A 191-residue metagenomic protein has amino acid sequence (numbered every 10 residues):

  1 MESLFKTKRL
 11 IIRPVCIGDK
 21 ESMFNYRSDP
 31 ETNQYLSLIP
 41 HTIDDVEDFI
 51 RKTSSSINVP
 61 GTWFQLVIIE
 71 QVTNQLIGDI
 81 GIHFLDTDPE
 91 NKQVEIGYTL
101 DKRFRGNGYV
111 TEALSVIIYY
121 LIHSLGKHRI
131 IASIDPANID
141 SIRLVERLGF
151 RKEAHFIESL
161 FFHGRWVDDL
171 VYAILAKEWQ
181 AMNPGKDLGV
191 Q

Functional and structural regions predicted by a protein language model:
M1-R103, R165-Q191: GNAT-family acyltransferases
T42, A137, L160: Positions that flank functional sites
N74, G108, N138, G164: Conserved G/P- and acidic residue-centered "switch" motifs that form tight phosphate/ATP-binding loops in soluble
L85-T87, S133, R151-D169: Conserved catalytic-core motifs of GNAT/GCN5-like acyltransferases
Y98, G106-H123, I139-R147: Conserved acetyl-CoA-binding loop-helix of GNAT-fold acetyltransferases
S124-S133: Conserved GNAT acetyl-CoA-binding A-motif
